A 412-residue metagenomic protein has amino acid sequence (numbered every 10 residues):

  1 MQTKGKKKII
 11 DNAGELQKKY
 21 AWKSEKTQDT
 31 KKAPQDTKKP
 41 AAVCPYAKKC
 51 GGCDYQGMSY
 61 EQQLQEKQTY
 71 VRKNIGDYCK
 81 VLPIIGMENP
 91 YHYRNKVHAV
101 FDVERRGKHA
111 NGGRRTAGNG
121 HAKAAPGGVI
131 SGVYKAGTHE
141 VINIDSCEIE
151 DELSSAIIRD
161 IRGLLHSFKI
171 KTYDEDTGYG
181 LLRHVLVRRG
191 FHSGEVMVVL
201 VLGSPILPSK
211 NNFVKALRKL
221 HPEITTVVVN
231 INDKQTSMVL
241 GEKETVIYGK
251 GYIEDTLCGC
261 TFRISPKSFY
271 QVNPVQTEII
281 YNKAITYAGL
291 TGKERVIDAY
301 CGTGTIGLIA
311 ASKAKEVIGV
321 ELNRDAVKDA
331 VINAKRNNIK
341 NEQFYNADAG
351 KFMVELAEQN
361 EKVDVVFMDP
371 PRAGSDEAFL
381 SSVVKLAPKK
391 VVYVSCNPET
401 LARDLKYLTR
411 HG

Functional and structural regions predicted by a protein language model:
Q2-K26, T30-K32, S209-G412: Rossmann-like S-adenosyl-L-methionine
Y20-K23, D36-V43: Short, intrinsically disordered, charge-biased short linear motifs at domain edges
T37-K39, K48-D174, H192, L207: Extended interfacial segments that mediate partner engagement and assembly in macromolecular machines
R72, R162, H166-K169, L186 (+2 more regions): Generic structural signal for well-ordered alpha-helical scaffold segments
N95, G194-V196, K293-E294: Nucleotide donor/acceptor-binding cores
D102, V187, G194-G203, T261-S265: Short, aliphatic-rich beta-strand segments
G132-K135, V199-V201, A330: Short, acidic/hydrophobic/Gly-rich beta-strand patch recurrent on exposed beta strands that often constitutes part
Y179-H192: Short edge beta-strands and adjacent turn/loop segments
